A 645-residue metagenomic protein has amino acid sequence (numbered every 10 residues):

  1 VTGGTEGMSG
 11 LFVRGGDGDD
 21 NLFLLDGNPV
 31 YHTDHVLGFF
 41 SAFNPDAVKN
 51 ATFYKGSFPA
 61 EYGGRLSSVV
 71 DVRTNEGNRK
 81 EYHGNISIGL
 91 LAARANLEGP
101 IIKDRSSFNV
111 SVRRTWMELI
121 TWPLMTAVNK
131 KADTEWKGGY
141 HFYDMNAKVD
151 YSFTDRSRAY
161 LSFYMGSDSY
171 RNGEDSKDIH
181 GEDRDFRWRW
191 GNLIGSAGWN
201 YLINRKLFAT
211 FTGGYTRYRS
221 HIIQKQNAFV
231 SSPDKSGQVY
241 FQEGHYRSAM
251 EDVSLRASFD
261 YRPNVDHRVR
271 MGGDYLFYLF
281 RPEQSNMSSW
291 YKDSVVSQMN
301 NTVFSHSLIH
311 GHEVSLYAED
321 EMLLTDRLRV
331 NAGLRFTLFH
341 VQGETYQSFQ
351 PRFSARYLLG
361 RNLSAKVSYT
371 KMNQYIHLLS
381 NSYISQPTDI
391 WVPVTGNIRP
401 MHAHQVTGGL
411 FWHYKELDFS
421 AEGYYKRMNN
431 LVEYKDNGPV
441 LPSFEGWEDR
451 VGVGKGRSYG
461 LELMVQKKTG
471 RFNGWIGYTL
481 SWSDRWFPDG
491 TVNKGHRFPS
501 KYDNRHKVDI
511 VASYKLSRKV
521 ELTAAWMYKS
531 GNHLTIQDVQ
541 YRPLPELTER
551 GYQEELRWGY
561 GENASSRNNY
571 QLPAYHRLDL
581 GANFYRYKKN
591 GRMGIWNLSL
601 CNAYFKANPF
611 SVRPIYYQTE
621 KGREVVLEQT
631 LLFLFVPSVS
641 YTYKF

Functional and structural regions predicted by a protein language model:
V1-F58, N75-E76: Periplasmic N-terminal accessory/gating domains of Gram-negative outer-membrane beta-barrel systems
L22, N50-E61, S67-N75, Y82-A132 (+3 more regions): Predominantly transmembrane beta-strands of Gram-negative outer membrane beta-barrel pores used for transport
I120, N429, K519, M527-W558 (+2 more regions): C-terminal beta-signal and adjacent terminal beta-strands/loops of Gram-negative outer-membrane beta-barrel proteins
D150-D168, R189-E344, L358, W412 (+2 more regions): Face-selective signature of the C-terminal outer-membrane beta-barrel domain
S169, R219, N286, R361-V406 (+4 more regions): Surface-exposed extracellular loop regions of Gram-negative outer-membrane beta-barrel proteins, predominantly
M250, N264-R268, D274, S307-M428 (+3 more regions): Structural signature of Gram-negative outer-membrane beta-barrels, strongest in the C-terminal barrel of TonB-dependent
D252-S254, F304-I309, S315, R399 (+4 more regions): Outer membrane beta-barrel strand-and-loop segments of large Gram-negative receptors, especially TonB-dependent
Y425-R427, D449-D538: Gram-negative outer-membrane beta-barrel transporters
